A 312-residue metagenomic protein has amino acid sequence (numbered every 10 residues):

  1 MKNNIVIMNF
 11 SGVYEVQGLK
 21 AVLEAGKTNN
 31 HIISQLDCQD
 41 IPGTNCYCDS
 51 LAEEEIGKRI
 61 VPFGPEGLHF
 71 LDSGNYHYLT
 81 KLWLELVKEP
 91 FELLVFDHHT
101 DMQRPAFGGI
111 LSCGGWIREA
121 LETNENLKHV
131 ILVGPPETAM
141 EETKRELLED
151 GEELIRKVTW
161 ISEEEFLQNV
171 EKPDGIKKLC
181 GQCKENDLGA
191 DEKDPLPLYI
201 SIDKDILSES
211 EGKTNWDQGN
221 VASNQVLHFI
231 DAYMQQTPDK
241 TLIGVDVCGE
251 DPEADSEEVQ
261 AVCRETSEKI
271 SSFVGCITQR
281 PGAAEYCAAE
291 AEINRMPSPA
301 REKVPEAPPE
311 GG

Functional and structural regions predicted by a protein language model:
K2-L71, N75-E92, G115, E125-G312: Catalytic cores of soluble, metal-dependent hydrolases
L93-P105, S112, W116: Long, hydrophobic, well-ordered secondary-structure blocks that form the structural core and pocket-lining surfaces
A106-F107, E302: A composition-driven signal for long, intrinsically disordered, charge-rich low-complexity tracts
G108-L111, V221: Glycine- and acidic-residue-enriched helix-capping/strand-helix junction motifs
